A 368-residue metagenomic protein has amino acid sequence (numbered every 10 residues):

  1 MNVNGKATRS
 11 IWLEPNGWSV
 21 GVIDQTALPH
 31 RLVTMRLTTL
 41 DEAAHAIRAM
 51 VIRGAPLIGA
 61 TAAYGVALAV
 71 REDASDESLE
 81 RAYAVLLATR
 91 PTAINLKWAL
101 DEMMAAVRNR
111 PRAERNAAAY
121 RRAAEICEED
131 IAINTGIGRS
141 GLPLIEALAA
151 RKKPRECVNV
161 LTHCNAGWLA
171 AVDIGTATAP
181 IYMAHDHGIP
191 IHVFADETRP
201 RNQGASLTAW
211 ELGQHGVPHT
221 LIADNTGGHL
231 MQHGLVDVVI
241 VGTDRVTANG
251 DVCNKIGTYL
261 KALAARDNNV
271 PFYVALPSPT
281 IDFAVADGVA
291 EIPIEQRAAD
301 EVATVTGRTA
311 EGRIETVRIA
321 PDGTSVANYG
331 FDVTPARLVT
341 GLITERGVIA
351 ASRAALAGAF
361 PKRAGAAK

Functional and structural regions predicted by a protein language model:
N2, R9-A113: Long amphipathic alpha-helical segments
I23, T61, G65, K97-A99 (+4 more regions): Short beta-strand segments
M35-V51, V158-T162, G312-G323: Short, hydrophobic/aliphatic alpha-helical segments
R36, L40-A43, A55, G59 (+17 more regions): Generic structural signal for well-ordered, non-membrane alpha-helical segments in soluble metabolic enzymes
A49-A62, N95-L96, V160, N165-I174 (+1 more regions): Conserved phosphate/anionic-ligand binding catalytic regions in large, soluble enzymes, centered on
K97-N159, I191, A195-V239: Ligand-binding beta-strand-loop-alpha-helix segment within the catalytic cores of soluble metabolic enzymes
G175-D186, A262: Histidine-anchored nucleotide/phosphate-binding helix
P190-I191, T198-K368: Conserved phosphate- and dinucleotide-binding cores of soluble alpha/beta proteins, encompassing both enzyme active
